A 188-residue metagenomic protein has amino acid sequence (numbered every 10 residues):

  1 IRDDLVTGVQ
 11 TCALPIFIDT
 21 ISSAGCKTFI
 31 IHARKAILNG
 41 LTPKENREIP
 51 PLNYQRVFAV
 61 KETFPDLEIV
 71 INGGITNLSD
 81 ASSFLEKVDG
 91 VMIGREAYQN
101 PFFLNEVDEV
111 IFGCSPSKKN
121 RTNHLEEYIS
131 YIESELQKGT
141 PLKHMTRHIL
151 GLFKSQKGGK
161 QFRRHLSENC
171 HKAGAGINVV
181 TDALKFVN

Functional and structural regions predicted by a protein language model:
I1-C12: Single conserved hydrophobic/aromatic residue that forms the stacking wall/gate of nucleotide- or nucleobase-binding
A13-D19, E62-I93, Y98-F102: Catalytic cores of alpha/beta
P15-D19, Y54-K61, L78-A81, L125-E133 (+1 more regions): Generic structural signal for well-ordered alpha-helices, preferentially at hydrophobic/aromatic core positions
S23-A24, E45-I69: Alpha-helix-loop-beta-strand connector modules within alpha/beta enzyme cores
S23-A36, I93-A97: Non-cysteine beta-strand/loop elements that form the S-adenosyl-L-methionine
F29, V60, F84, G94 (+2 more regions): Conserved, mostly hydrophobic/aromatic
L41-N46, A97-S117, N178-L184: C-terminal helical cap(s) of enzyme catalytic domains, especially alpha/beta-barrels
I129-N188: C-terminal extensions of enzymes
